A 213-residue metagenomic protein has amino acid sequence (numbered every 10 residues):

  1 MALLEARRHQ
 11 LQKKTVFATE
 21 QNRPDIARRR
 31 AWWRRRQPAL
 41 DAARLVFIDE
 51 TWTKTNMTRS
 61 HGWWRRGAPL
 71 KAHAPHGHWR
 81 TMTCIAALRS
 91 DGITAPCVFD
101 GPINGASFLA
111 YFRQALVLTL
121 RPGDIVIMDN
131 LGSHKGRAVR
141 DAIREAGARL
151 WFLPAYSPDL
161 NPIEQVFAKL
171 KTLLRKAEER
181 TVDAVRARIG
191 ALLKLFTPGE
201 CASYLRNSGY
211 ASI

Functional and structural regions predicted by a protein language model:
M1-I213: Short functional hotspots at interaction and active-site rims
